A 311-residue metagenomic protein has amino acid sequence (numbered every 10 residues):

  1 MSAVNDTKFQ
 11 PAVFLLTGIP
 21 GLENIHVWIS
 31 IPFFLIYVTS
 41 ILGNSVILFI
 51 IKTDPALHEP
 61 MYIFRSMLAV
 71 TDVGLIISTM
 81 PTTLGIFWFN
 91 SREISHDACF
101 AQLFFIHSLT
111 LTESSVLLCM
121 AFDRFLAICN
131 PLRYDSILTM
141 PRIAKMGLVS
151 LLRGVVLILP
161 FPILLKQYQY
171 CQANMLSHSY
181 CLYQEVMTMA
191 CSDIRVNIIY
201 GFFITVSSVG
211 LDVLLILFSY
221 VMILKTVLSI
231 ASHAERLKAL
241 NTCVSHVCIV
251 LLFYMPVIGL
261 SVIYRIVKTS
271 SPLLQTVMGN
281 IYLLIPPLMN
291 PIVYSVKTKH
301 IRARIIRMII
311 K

Functional and structural regions predicted by a protein language model:
M1-K311: Transmembrane helical core of 7TM receptor-like proteins
